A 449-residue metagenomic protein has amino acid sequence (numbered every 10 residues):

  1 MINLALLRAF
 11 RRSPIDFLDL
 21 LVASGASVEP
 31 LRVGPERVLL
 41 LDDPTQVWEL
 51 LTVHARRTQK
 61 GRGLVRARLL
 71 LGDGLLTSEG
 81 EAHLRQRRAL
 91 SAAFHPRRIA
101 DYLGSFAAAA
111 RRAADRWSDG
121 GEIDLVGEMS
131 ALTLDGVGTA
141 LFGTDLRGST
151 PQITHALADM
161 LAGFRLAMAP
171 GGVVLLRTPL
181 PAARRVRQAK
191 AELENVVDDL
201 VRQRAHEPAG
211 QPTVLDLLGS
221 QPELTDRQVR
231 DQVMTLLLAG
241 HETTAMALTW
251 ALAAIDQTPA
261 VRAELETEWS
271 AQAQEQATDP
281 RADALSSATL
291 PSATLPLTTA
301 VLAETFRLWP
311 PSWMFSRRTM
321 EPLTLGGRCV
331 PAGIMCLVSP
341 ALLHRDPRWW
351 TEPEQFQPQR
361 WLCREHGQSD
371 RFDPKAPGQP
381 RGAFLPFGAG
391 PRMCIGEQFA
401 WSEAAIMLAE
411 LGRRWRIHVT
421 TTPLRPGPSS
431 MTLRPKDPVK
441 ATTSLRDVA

Functional and structural regions predicted by a protein language model:
M1-R85, A100, G104-R112, R147-G148 (+2 more regions): N-terminal membrane-proximal hinge/A-helix region immediately C-terminal to the signal-anchor transmembrane segment
L6-A26, D199, Q276, P280-G326 (+1 more regions): Conserved cytochrome P450 K-helix E-x-x-R motif and the immediately C-terminal K′/meander segment
V22-A23, A110, M129, A158 (+4 more regions): Cytochrome P450 proximal C-terminal region
Q59-L64, A82, R98-M246: Cytochrome P450 heme-thiolate monooxygenase catalytic core
T243-E268, Q398-W415: Cytochrome P450 catalytic-core helices
V338-K375: Conserved cytochrome P450 K-helix/beta-meander segment immediately N-terminal to the heme-binding cysteine loop
